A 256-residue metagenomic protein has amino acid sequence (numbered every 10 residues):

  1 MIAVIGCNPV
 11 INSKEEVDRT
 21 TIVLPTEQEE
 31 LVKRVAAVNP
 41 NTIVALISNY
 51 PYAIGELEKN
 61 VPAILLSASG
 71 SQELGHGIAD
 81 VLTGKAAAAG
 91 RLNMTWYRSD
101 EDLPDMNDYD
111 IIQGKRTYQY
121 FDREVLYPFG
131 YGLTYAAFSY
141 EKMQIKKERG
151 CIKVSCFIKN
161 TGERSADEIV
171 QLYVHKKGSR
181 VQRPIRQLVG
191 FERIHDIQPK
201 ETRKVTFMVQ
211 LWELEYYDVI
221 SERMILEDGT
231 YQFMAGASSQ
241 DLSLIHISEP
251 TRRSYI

Functional and structural regions predicted by a protein language model:
M1-K59: Hydrophobic helix-and-loop "lid/oligomerization" segment in the mid-to-C-terminal part of catalytic domains
N12-D18, P184-I185, Y217-D218: Short acidic, glycine/proline-rich loop/turn micro-motifs
R19-T21, N60-V61, Q171-R180, Q187-G190: Active/binding-pocket-proximal capping segment
I47-D167, Y173-H175, R183, P199-E201 (+1 more regions): Secreted, periplasmic, or luminal enzymes acting at the cell surface/secretory milieu
V181-Y216: Intrinsically disordered, low-complexity Pro/Gly/Ser/Thr-rich segments with frequent PxxP/GP/PP motifs and embedded
E213-T230: Short glycine/proline/serine/threonine-rich loop/turn segments at secondary-structure transition edges
G236-L244: Beta-sandwich strand segments
I245-I256: Single conserved hydrophobic/aromatic residue that forms the stacking wall/gate of nucleotide- or nucleobase-binding
